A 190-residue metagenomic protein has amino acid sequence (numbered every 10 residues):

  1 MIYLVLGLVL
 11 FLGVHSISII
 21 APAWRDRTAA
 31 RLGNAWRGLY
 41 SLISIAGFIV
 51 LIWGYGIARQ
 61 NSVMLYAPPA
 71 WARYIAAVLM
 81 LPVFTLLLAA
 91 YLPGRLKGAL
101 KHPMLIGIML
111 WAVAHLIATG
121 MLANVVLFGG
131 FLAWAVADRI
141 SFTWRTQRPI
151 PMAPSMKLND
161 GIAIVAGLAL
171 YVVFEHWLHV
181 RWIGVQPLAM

Functional and structural regions predicted by a protein language model:
M1-K101, I106-M190: Membrane-anchoring alpha-helices and their flanking helix-loop junctions
